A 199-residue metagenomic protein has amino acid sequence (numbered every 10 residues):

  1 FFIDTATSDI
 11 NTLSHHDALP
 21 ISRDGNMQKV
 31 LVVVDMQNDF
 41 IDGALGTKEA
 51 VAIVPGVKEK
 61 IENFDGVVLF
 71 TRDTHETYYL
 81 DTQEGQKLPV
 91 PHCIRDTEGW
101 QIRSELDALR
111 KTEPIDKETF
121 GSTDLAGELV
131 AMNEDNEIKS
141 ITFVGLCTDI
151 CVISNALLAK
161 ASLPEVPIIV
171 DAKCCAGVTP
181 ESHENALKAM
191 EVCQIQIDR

Functional and structural regions predicted by a protein language model:
F1-T5: Right-handed beta-helix
A6-L19: Short, small-residue-biased leader/transition segments that mark boundaries at the very start of proteins
R23-P114, D135, I169, V178 (+2 more regions): Active-site acidic carboxylates
V57-I61, I153-L163: Histidine-anchored nucleotide/phosphate-binding helix
T71-T74, E118, L146, K173-C174: Active-site-proximal beta-strand/loop segments in catalytic clefts of secreted hydrolases
D96-I150: Internal catalytic-core helix/loop-beta-alpha segment that presents or stabilizes conserved functional determinants
S122-T123, C175-T179: Short, small-residue-enriched loops and turns at beta-alpha junctions that line or gate enzyme active sites
T142-F143, L158-A161, V178: Metal-ion/cofactor- or nucleotide/acyl-coenzyme-handling active-site neighborhoods
